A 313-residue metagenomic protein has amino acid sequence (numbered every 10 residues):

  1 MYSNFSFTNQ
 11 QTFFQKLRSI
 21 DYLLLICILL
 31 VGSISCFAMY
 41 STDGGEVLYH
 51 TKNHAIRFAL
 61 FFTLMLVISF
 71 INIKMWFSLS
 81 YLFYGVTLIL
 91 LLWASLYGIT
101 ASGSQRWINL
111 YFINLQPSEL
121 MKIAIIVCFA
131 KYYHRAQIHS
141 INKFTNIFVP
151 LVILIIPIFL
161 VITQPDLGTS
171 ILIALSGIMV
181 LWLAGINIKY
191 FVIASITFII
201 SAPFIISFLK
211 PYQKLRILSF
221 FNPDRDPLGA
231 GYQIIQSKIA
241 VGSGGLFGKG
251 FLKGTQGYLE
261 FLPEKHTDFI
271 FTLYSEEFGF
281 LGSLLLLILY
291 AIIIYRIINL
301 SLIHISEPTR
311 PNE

Functional and structural regions predicted by a protein language model:
M1, I89, P263-E264, L285: Amphipathic repeat-derived elements
M1-K16: Short, Lys/Arg-rich, polar N-terminal cytosolic tail immediately upstream of the first transmembrane signal-anchor
T12-C27: N-terminal membrane topogenic signal
K16-L17, N146-I147, L262: Helix-boundary and loop/linker segments of multi-pass membrane transporters
D21, N114, K210, G250-K253: General structural signal for secondary-structure boundaries
L25-Q233, T272-L302, S306, R310: Hydrophobic alpha-helical transmembrane segments of multi-pass inner membrane proteins, especially in bacterial systems
S219, P223-T267, F278-G282: TM-adjacent membrane-interface loops and short helices in multi-pass inner/ER membrane proteins
